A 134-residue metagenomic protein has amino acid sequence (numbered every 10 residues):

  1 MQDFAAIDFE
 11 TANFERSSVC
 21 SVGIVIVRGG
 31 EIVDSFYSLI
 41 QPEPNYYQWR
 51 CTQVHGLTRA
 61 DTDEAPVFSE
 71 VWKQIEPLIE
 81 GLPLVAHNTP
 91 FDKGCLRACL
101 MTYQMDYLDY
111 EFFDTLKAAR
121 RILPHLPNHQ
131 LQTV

Functional and structural regions predicted by a protein language model:
M1-Y110, P124-V134: Conserved non-catalytic scaffold segment of RNase H-like nuclease domains
L96, A118-A119: A generic structural signal for short hydrophobic patches within well-formed alpha-helices
